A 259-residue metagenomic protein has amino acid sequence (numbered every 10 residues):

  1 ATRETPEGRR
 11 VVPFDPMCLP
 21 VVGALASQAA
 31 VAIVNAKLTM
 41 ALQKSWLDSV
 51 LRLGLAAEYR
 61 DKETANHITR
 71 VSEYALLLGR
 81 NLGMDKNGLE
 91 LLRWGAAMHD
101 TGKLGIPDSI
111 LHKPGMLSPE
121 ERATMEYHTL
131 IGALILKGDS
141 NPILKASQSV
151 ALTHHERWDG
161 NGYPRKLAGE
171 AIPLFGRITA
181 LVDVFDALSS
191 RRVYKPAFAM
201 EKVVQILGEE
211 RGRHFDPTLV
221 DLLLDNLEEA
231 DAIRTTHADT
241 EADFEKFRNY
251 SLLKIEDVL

Functional and structural regions predicted by a protein language model:
A1-T2, Q28, N35: Asparagine-centered polar/low-complexity signal
E4-P16, G54-L259: Metal-dependent catalytic cores of enzymes that make or break cyclic nucleotides and related phosphoester linkages
M17, I33-V50: Short alpha-helical interdomain "coupling" segment at the junction between an upstream regulatory sensor module
L19, G23-A30: Allosteric cytosolic regulatory segments
A24, S45-D48, R52, Y59: PAS-family sensory domains
